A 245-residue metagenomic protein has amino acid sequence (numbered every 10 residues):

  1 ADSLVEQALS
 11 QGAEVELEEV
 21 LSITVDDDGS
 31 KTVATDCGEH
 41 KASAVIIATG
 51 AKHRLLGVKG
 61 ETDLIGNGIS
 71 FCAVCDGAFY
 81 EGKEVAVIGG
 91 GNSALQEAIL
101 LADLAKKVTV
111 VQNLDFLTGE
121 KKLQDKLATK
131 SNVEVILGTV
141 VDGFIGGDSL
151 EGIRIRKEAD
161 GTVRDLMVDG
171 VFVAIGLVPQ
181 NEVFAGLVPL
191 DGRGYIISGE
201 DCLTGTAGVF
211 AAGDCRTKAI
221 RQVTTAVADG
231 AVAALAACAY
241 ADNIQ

Functional and structural regions predicted by a protein language model:
D2, A8, G12-T35, E39-A42 (+2 more regions): A Rossmann-like FAD-binding core segment of flavoenzymes
A42-S43, G82, V168, T206: Active-site acidic short loop of glycosyltransferases
K52, G57, T62-F79, A174-T225 (+2 more regions): FAD-site-proximal beta/loop scaffold in flavoenzymes
G68, K83-E84, K107: Residues that mark the start of a beta-strand
G89-G91: Glycine-rich Rossmann-fold phosphate-binding loop(s) that bind the pyrophosphate of adenine dinucleotide cofactors
A94-L95: N-terminal Rossmann-fold NAD(P) dinucleotide-binding loop
A98-I99: Generic hydrophobic/aromatic pocket-lining and core-packing "Φ" positions
